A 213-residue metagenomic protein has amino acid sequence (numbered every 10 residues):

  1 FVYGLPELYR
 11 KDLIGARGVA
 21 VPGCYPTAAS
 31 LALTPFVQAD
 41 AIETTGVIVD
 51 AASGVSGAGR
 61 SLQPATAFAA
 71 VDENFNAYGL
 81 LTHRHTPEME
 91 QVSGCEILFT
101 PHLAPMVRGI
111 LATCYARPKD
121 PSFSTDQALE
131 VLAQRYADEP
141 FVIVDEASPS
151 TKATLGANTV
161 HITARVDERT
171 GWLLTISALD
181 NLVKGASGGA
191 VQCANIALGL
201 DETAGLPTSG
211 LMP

Functional and structural regions predicted by a protein language model:
F1-Y78, R165-E168, T203-P213: N-terminal Rossmann-like NAD(P) cofactor-binding subdomain of oxidoreductases, focused on the glycine-rich
C24, D120, N181: Residue-level signal for short, function-critical loop segments
T27-A28, F123, G185: Residues that form or flank phosphate/diphosphate-binding pockets in enzymes that use nucleotide phosphates
S30-V37, T86-E90, L129, A133 (+2 more regions): Predominant activation on well-ordered alpha-helical scaffold segments within soluble catalytic domains
A39-D40, S93, L198: Residues at alpha-helix termini
T45-A51, V55-T175: C-terminal substrate-binding/catalytic lobe of Rossmann-fold NAD(P)-dependent oxidoreductases
K152-P213: C-terminal helical cap and adjacent loop that interface with cofactors, partners, or active-site loops
